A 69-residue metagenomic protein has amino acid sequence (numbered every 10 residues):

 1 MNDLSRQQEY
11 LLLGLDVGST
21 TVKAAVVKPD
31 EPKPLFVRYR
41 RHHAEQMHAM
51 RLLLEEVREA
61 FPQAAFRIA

Functional and structural regions predicted by a protein language model:
M1-A69: N-terminal glycine/serine-rich phosphate-binding loop of ATP-dependent small-molecule kinases, especially carbohydrate
